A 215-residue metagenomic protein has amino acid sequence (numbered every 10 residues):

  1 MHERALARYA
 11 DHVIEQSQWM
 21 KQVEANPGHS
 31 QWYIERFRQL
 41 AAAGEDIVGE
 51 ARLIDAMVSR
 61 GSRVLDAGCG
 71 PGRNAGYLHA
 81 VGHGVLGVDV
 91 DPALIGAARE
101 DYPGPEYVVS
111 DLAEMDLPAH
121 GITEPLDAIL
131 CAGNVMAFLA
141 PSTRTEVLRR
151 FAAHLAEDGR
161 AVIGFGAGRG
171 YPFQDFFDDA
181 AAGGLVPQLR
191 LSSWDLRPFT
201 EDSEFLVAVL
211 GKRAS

Functional and structural regions predicted by a protein language model:
H2-R60: Conserved class I S-adenosyl-L-methionine
G61-G70: Conserved class I S-adenosyl-L-methionine
P71-D116: Class I SAM-dependent methyltransferase SAM/SAH-binding core
P118-A128: A short acidic, Gly/Pro-enriched loop at the edge of an enzyme's catalytic core that lines a small-molecule cofactor
D127-S142: A short SAM/SAH-binding and catalytic strip from SAM-dependent methyltransferases
T145-E157: A short glycine-rich, Lys/Arg-flanked "PGG" loop and its adjoining helix->strand segment in the class I
D158-F165: Conserved beta-strand signature within the Rossmann-like core of class I S-adenosyl-L-methionine
L185-S215: Class I S-adenosyl-L-methionine
